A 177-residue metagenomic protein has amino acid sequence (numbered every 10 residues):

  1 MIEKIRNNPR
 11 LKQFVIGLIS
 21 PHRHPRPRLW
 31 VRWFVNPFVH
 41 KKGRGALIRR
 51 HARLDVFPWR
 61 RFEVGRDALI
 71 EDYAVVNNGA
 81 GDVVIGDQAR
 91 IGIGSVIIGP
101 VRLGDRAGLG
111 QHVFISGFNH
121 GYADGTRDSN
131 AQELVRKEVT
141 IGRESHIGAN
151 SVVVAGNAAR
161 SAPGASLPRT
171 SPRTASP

Functional and structural regions predicted by a protein language model:
M1-G45, R106, H112-V113, F118-Q132 (+5 more regions): Terminal amphipathic alpha-helical/low-complexity segments used for targeting or macromolecular assembly
W30-W33, W59, G164: A residue-identity detector for tryptophan
P37, I48-L54: Short secondary-structure junction/hinge motifs that connect adjacent elements
G45, V154-S161: Residue-level detector of intrinsically disordered, flexible termini and proteolytic processing junctions
A52-V64, L69-N157, A175: Flexible, glycine/small-residue-enriched loop-and-beta-strand segment within the central core of proteins
A159-P177: Cationic, amphipathic, low-complexity alpha-helical segments enriched in hydrophobics plus arginine/proline
